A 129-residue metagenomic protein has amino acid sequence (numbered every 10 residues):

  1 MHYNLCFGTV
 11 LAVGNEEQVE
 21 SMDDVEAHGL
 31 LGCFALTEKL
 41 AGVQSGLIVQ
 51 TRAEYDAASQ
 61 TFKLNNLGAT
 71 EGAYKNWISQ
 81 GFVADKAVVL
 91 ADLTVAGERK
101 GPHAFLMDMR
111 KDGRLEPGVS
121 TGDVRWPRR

Functional and structural regions predicted by a protein language model:
M1-L31, A84: Internal helix-loop-helix
T9, L36, T70-Y74: Sensory/regulatory domains in signal-transduction proteins
E26, E38-A41, A104-M107: Extended, Lys/Arg-enriched charged tracts that mediate electrostatic binding to polyanionic substrates
A27-T37, L90: A short, Trp-centered hydrophobic/proline-enriched beta-strand micro-motif
C33-R52: A gly/ser-rich beta-alpha-beta helix-loop segment of oxidoreductase catalytic cores
G42, I78-S79, P127-R129: Short Gly/Pro-enriched turn/cap motifs at secondary-structure boundaries
A57-V119: A short core secondary-structure module
E116-R129: Flexible, small-/acidic-enriched active-site or ligand-binding loops
